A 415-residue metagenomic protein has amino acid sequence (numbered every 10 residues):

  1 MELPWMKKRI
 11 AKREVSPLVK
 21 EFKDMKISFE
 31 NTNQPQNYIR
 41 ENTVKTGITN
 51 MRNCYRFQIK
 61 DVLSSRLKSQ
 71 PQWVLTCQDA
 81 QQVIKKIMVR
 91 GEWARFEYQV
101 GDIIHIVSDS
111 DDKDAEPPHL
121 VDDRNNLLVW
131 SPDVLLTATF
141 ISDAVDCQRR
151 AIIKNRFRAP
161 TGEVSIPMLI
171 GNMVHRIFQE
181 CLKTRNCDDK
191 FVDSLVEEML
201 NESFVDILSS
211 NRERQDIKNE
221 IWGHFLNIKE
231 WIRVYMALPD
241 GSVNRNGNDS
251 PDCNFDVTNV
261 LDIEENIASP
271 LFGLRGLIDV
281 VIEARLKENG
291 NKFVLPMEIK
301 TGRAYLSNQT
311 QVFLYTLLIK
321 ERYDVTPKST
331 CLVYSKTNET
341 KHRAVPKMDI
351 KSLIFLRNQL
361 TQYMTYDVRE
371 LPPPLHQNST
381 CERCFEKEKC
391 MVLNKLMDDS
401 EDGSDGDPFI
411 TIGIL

Functional and structural regions predicted by a protein language model:
M1-T32: N-terminal low-complexity regulatory segments of large eukaryotic nuclear proteins
D24-Q72, G413-L415: Structural detector for short beta-strands of small beta-barrel domains
S69-I104, C253-M364: Mg2+/Mn2+-dependent nuclease catalytic core
F96-D122: Flexible glycine-rich surface loops and low-complexity tracts that mediate binding to linear polymers
P117-I170, P373: Extended, charge-rich, solvent-exposed interface segments
L120-R124, M348-N378: Short, charged low-complexity linear segments at domain edges
V145-A151, M364-I414: Cysteine-cluster motifs in flexible loop/terminal segments that predominantly coordinate metals
I177-L261: A non-catalytic, helix-rich entry segment at domain boundaries
